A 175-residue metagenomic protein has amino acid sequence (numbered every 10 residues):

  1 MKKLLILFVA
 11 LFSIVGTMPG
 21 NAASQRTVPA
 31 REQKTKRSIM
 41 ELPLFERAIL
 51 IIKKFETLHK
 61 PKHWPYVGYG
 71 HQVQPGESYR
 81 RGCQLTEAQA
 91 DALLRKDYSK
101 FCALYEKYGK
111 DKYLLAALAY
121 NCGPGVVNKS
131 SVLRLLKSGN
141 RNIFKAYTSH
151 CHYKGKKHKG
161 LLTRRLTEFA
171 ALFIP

Functional and structural regions predicted by a protein language model:
M1-L4: Positively charged n-region of N-terminal signal peptides that target proteins for export
F8-I14: Bacterial N-terminal signal peptides
V9, Y113-A117, S130-L133, L166: A generic structural signal for well-ordered alpha-helical surface patches
I14-N21: C-terminal segment of classical bacterial N-terminal signal peptides
N21-P61, H71-L104, G125-P175: Long, amphipathic alpha-helical surface segments
F45-I49, G109-A117: Alpha-helical scaffolds flanking conserved acidic
Y66-G68, L114-A119, F144-A146: Structural recognition of the beta-strand scaffold that forms the well-ordered cores of secreted hydrolase catalytic
Y120-P124: Short alpha-helix boundary/capping elements
